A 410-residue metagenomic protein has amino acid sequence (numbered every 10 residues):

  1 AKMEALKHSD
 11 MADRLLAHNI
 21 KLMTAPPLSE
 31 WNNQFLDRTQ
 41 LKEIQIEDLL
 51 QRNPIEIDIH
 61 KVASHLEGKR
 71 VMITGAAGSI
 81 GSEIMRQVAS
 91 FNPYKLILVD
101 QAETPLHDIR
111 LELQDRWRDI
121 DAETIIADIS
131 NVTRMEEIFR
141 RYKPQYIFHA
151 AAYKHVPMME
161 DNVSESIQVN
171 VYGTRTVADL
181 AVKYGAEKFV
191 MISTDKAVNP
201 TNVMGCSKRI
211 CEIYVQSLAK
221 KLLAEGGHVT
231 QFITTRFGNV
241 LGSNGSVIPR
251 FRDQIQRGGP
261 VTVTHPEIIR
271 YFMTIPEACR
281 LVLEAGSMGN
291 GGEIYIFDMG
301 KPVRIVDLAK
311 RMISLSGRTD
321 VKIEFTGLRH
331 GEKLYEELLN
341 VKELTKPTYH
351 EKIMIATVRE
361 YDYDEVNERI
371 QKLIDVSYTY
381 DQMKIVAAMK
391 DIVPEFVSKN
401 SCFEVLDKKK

Functional and structural regions predicted by a protein language model:
L6-R70, V182: Flexible, Lys/Arg-rich cytosolic regulatory linkers and terminal tails that connect or flank
H18, N32-Q34, H149, Y153-I213 (+1 more regions): Conserved Rossmann-fold NAD(P)-dependent oxidoreductase catalytic core, especially the SDR/UDP-sugar
E56, K61-A63, K183, S217-K410: Strand-loop microenvironment adjacent to phosphate/nucleotide-handling motifs in alpha/beta enzyme folds
V71-A89: N-terminal Rossmann NAD(P)H-binding glycine-rich loop of SDR-like oxidoreductase domains
P93-Y94, F139-F148, A186: Proline-aspartate-enriched helix->loop->beta-strand connector
D100-P105, K301: Helix N-cap at the beta1-alpha1 junction of Rossmann-like dinucleotide-binding domains, i.e., the first residues
I125-I126, Q168, F325: Conserved residues in the N-terminal Rossmann fold of short-chain dehydrogenase/reductase
I125-Y146, G331: Conserved Rossmann-fold cofactor-binding substructure of NAD(P)-dependent oxidoreductases
